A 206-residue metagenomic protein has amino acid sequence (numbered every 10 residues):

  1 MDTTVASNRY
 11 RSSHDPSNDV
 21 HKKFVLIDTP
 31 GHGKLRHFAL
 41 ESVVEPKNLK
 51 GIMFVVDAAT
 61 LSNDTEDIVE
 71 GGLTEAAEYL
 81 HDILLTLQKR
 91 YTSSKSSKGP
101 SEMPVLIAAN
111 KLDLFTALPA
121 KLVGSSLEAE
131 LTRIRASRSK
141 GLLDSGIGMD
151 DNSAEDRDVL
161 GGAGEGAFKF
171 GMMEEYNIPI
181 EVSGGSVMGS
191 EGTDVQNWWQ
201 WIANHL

Functional and structural regions predicted by a protein language model:
M1-N18, G161-M172: Switch I (effector-binding) loop of TRAFAC-class P-loop GTPase G-domains
D2-T4, K23-D28, F54, L106-A108 (+1 more regions): Beta-strand cores of modular interaction/reader domains in eukaryotic scaffold and signaling proteins, especially PDZ
D15-D19, V43-N48, K89, S97-S101: Conserved catalytic network of the ASCE P-loop NTPase/AAA+ motor domain
N18-A39: Switch II (G3) loop of P-loop NTPases
H32-K34, A58-N63, D113-F115, M188-S190: Short acidic, S/G/P-rich loop/turn micro-motifs used as interaction or catalytic elements
R36-T65, A77-Q88, A108-A109: Inter-motif core of Ras-like GTPase G domains
S62-E75, A117-K121, T193: Short, flexible/disordered intra-domain loops and linkers
L85-L206: Conserved GTP-binding G-domain of TRAFAC-class P-loop NTPases and closely related GTPase folds
